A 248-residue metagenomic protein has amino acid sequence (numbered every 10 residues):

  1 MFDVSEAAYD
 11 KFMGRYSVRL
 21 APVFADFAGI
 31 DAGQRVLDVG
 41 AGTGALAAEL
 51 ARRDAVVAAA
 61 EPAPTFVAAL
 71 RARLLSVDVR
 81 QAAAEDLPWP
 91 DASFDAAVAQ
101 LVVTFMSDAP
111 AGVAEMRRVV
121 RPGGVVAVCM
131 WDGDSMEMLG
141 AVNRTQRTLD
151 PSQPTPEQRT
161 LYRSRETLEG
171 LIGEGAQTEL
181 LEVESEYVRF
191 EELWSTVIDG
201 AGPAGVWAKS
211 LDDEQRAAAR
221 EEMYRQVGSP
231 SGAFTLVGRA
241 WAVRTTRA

Functional and structural regions predicted by a protein language model:
M1-Q34, A45-E49, P64-A69, R73 (+1 more regions): Conserved class I S-adenosyl-L-methionine
F2-D3, Y16, T43-A45, T160-A248: Conserved Class I S-adenosyl-L-methionine
R35-L87: Class I SAM-dependent methyltransferase SAM/SAH-binding core
E85-A97: A short acidic, Gly/Pro-enriched loop at the edge of an enzyme's catalytic core that lines a small-molecule cofactor
D95-A109, D132: A short SAM/SAH-binding and catalytic strip from SAM-dependent methyltransferases
P110-A111, R117, R121-V188, A204 (+2 more regions): Conserved catalytic/acceptor-binding region of the Class I
